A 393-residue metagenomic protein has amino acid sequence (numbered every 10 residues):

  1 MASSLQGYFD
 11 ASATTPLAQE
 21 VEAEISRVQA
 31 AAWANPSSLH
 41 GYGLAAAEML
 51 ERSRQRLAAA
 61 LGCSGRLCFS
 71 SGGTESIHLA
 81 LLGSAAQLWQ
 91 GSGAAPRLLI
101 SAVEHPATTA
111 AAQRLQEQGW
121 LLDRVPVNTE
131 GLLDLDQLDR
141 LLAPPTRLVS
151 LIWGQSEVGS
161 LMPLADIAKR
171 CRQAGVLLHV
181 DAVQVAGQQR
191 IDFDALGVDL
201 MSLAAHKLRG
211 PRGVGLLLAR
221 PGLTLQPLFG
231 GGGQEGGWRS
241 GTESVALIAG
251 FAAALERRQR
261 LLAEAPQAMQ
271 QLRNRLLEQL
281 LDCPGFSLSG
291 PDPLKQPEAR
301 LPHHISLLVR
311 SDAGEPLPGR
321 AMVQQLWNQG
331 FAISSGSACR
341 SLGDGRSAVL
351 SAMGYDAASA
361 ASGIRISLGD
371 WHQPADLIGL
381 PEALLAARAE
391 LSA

Functional and structural regions predicted by a protein language model:
M1-A393: Pyridoxal 5′-phosphate
